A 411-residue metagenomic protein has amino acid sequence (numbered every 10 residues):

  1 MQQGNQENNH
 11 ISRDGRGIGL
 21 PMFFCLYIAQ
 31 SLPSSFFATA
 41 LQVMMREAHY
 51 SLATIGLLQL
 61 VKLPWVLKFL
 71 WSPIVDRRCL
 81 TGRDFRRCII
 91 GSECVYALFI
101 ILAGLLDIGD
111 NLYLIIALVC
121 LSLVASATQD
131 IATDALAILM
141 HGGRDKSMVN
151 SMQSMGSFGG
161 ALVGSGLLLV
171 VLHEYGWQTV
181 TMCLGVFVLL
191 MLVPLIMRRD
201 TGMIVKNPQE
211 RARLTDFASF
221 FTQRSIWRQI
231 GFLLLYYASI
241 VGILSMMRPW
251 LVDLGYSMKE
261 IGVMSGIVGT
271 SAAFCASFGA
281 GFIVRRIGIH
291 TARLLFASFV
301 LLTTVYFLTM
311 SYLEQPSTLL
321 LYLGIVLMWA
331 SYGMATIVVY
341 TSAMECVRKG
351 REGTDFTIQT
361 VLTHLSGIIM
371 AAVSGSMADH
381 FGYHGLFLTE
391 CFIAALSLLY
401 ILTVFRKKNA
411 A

Functional and structural regions predicted by a protein language model:
G4-R16, D200-G231: Juxtamembrane intracellular "pre-TM" segments in multi-pass secondary transporters
E7-W65, W227-F232, Y236-L251: Helix-loop boundary and gating motifs at the non-cytosolic
L67-R83, C275-H290, A378-D379: Helix-to-loop junctions at the C-terminal end of transmembrane segments in multipass secondary transporters
K68, S147-G166, T360-M370: Glycine-rich segments within core transmembrane alpha-helices of 12-TM secondary carriers
I90-G109, S298-Q315: C-terminal ends and interior cores of transmembrane alpha-helices in multi-pass membrane transporters/permeases
A127-H141, G333-R348: Intracellular juxtamembrane helix-capping segments at the cytosolic ends of symmetry-related transmembrane helices
T291-V339: C-terminal transmembrane helical hairpin of 12-TM major facilitator-type secondary transporters
G350-D379: A late C-terminal transmembrane helix in Major Facilitator Superfamily
